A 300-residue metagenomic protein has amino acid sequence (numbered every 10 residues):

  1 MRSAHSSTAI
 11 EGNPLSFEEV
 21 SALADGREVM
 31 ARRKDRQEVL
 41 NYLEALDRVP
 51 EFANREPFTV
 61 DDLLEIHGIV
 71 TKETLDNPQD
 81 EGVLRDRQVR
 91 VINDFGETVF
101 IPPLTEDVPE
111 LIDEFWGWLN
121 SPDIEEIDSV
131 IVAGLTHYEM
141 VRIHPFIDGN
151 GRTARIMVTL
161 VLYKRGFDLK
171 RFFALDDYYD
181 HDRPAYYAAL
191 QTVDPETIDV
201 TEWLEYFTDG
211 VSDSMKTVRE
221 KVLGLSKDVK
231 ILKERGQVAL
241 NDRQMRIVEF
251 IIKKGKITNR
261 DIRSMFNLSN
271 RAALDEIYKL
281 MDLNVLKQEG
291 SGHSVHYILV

Functional and structural regions predicted by a protein language model:
M1-V300: FIC/Doc superfamily catalytic core
